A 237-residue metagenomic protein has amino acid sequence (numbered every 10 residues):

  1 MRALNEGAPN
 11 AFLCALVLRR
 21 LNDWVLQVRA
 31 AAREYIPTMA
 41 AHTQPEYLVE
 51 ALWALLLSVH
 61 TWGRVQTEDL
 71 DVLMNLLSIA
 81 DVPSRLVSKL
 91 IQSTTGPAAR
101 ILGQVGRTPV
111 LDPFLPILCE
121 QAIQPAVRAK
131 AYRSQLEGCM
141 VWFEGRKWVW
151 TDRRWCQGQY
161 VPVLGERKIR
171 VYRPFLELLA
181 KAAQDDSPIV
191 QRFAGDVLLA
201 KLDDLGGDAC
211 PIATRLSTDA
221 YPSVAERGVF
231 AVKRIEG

Functional and structural regions predicted by a protein language model:
M1-P9, R19, A30-H42, R64-L77 (+7 more regions): Structural detector for internal amphipathic alpha-helices that build alpha-solenoid repeat scaffolds
N10-R20, H42-L57, A80-K89, T108-Q121 (+5 more regions): Amphipathic alpha-helical scaffolding segments comprising HEAT/armadillo-like alpha-solenoid repeats
A15, Q27-A30: Short, solvent-exposed positions on alpha-helices
L26-Q27, Q92-G96, Q124-A129, Q157 (+3 more regions): Alpha-helix N-cap/helix-start positions at coil->helix boundaries
Q191-R192, L198-L199, G206, C210-T214 (+1 more regions): C-terminal appended segment following the main domain
R215-D219, A231-R234: C-terminal interaction modules of eukaryotic adaptor/scaffold proteins
